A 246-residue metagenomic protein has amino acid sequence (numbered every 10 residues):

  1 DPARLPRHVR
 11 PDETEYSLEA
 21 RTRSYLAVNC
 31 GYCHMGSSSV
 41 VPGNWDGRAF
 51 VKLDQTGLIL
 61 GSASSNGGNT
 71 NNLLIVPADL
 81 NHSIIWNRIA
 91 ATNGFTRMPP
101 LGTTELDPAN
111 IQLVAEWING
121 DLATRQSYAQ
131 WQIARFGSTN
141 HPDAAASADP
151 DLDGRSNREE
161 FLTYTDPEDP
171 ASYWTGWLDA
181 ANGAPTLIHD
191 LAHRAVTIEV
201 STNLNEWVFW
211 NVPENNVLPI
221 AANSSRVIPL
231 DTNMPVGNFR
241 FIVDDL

Functional and structural regions predicted by a protein language model:
D1-T22, Y32-S38, D46-T124: Electron-transfer interface patches adjacent to heme c in soluble/periplasmic c-type cytochromes and di-/multiheme
S37-G43, V208, E214: Cys/His-rich zinc-coordinating "finger/knuckle" motifs
V40-N44, F95, A171, V236: Short secondary-structure junction motifs
P42, S83, V114, Y128 (+1 more regions): Intrinsically disordered regions, especially transient/low-confidence alpha-helical propensity segments and coil-helix
A123-L246: Short, composition-biased motifs enriched in small/polar/acidic residues
